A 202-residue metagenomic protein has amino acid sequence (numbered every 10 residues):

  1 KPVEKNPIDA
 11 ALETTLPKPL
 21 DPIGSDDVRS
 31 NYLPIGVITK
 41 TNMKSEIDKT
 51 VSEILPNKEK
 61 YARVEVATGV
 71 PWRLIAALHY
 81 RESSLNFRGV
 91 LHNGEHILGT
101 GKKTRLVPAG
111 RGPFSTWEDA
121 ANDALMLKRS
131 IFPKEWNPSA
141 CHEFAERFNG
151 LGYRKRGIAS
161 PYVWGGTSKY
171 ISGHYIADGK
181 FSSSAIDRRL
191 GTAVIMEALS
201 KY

Functional and structural regions predicted by a protein language model:
K1-R63: N-terminal export signals and maturation junctions of secreted/periplasmic proteins
K1-V28, V107-Y202: Non-catalytic cell-wall polysaccharide-engagement segments
I47-K58, A67-P71, G110-A121, R188: Solvent-exposed, acidic/flexible segments
K58, V66, R73-A76, R154 (+1 more regions): Mature, Sec-exported extracytoplasmic domains of Gram-positive
R63-V64, L127: A generic secondary-structure signal
E65, H79-S84, G99-K102: Alpha-helical, low-charge segments enriched in small hydrophobic residues
G69-N86, A124-M126: Short, functionally critical alpha-helical segments immediately adjacent to catalytic or ligand/cofactor-binding
N86-G110, A124: Substrate-binding/active-site groove segments that recognize and process beta-1,4-linked N-acetyl-hexosamine
